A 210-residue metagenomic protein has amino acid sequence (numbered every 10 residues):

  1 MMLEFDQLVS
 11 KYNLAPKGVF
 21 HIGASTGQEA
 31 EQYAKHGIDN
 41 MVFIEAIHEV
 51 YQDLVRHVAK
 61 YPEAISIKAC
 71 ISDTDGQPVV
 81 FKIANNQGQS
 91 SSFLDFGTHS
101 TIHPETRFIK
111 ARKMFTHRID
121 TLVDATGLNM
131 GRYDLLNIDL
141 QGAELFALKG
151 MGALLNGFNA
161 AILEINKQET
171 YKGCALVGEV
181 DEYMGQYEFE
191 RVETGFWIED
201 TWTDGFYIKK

Functional and structural regions predicted by a protein language model:
M1-K210: Phosphate/nucleotide-binding beta-alpha loop and adjacent structural elements of enzyme active sites
